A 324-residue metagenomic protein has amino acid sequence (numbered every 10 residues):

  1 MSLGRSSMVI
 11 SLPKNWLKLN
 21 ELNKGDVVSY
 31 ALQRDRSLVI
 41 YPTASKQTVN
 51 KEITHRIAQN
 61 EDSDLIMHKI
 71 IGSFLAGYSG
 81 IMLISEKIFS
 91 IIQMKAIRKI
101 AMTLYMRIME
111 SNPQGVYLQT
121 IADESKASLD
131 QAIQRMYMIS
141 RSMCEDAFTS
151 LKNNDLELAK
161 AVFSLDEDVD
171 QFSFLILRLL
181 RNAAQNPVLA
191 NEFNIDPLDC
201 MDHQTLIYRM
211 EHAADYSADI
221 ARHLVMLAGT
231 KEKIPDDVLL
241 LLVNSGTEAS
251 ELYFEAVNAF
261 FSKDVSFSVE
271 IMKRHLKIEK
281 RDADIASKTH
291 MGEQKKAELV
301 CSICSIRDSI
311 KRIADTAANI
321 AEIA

Functional and structural regions predicted by a protein language model:
M1-S2: Extreme N-terminal segment that seeds HTH/winged-HTH DNA-binding domains in transcriptional regulators
R5-S7, S11-A324: Cytosolic, long alpha-helical scaffolding segments
